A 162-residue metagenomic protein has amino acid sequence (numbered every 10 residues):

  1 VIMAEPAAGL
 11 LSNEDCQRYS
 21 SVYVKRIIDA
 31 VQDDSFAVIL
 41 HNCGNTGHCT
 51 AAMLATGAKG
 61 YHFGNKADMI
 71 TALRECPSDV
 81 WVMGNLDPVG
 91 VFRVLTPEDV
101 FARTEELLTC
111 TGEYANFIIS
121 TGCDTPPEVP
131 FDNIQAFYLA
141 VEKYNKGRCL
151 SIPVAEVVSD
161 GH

Functional and structural regions predicted by a protein language model:
V1-H162: Active-site loop segments of alpha/beta catalytic cores
